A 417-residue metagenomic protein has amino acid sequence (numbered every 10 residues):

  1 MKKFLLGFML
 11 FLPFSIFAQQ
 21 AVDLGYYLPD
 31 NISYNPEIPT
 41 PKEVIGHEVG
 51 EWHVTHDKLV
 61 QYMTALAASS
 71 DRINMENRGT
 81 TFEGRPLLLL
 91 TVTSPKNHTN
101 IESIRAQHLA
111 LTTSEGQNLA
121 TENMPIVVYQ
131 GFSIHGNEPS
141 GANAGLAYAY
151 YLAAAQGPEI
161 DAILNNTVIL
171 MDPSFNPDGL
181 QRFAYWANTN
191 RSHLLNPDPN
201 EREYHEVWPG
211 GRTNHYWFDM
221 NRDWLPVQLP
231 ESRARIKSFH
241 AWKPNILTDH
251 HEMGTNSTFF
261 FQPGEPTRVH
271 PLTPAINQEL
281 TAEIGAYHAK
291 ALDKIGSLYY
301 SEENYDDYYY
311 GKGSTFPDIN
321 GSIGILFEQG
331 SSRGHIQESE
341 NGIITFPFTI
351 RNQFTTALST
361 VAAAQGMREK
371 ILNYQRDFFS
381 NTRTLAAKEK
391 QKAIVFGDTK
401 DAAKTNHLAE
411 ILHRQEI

Functional and structural regions predicted by a protein language model:
M1-D23: Bacterial Sec-dependent N-terminal signal peptides
Q19-S69: N-terminal hydrophobic targeting/anchoring segments and the immediately downstream early-domain regions of hydrolases
Q20-P36, G79, L88-S94, S103-A110 (+6 more regions): Surface-exposed loop and adjacent secondary-structure segments within mature catalytic domains
N31-E51, Q130, D219, G264-V269 (+1 more regions): Acidic/histidine-rich, surface-exposed loop or edge segments in extracytoplasmic proteins
G46-H53, I134-E138, Y216-L229, I236 (+3 more regions): The substrate-binding groove and active-site-proximal loops of carbohydrate-active enzymes, especially glycoside
T55, G84, S133, M171 (+5 more regions): Divalent metal-coordination and catalytic microenvironments
R233-S257, Q278-Y305: Active-site-adjacent substrate-binding region of metalloamidase/peptidase-like peptide-processing proteins
K294-I417: Hard-cation-handling environments
